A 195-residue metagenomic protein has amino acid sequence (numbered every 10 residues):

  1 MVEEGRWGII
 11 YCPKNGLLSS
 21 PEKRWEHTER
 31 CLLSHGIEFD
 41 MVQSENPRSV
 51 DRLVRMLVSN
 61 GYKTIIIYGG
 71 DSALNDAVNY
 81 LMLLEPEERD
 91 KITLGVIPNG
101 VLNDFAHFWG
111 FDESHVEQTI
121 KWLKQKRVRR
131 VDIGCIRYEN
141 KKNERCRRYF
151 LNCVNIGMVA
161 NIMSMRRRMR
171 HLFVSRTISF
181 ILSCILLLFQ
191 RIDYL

Functional and structural regions predicted by a protein language model:
M1-Y68, N75-N79, E117, K121: ATP/NTP phosphate-donor binding region
S44, L83-L195: Catalytic core of DAGKc-family lipid kinases
V58, G70, F173-R176: Alpha-helix initiation/capping motif
G70-D71, G100: A short acidic Gly-Thr/Ser loop motif
A73-N75, D104: Short, active-site-adjacent cap segments at secondary-structure transitions
